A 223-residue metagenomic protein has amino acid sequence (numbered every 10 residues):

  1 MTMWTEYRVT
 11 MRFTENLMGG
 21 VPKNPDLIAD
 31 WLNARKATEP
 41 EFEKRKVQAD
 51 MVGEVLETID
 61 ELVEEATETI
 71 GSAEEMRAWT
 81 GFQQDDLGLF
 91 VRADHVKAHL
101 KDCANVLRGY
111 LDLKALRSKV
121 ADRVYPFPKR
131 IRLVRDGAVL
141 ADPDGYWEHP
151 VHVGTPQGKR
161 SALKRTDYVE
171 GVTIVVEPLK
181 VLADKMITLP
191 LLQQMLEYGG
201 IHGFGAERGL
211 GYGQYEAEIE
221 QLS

Functional and structural regions predicted by a protein language model:
M1-S223: RNA-interacting cores
